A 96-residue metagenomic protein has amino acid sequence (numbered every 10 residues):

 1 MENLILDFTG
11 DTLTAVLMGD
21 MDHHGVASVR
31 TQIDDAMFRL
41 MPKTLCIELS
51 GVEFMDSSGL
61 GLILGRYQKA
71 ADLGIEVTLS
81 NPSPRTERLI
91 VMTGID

Functional and structural regions predicted by a protein language model:
M1-V16: Short beta-strand/loop segment at the start of cytosolic alpha/beta domains
D20-D96: Amphipathic alpha-helical interaction surfaces in cytosolic regulatory modules
